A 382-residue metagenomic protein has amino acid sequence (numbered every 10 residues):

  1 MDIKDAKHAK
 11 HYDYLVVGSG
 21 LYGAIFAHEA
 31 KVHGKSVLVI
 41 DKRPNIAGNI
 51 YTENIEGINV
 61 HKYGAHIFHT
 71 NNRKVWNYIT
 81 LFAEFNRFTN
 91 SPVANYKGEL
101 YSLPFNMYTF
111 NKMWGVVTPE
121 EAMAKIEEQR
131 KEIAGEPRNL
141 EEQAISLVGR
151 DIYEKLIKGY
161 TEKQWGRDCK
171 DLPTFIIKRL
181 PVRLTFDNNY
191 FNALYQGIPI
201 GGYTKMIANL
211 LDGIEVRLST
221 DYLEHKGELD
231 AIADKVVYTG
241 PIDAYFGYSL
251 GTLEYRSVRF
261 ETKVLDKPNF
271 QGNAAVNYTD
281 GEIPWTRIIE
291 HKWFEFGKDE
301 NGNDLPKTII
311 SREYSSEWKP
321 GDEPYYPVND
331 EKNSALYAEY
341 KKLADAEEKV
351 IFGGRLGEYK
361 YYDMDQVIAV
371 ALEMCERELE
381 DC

Functional and structural regions predicted by a protein language model:
D5-Y22, L38: Beta1/beta-strand and adjacent pyrophosphate-binding region of the FAD-binding site in flavoprotein oxidoreductases
L21-Y22, P44-N45, Y108, E162 (+5 more regions): Short, solvent-exposed loop/turn segments at secondary-structure junctions
H28-E56: Glycine-rich FAD pyrophosphate-binding loop
H33, Y222-L343: Mid-domain catalytic core of redox enzymes that form a hydrophobic substrate pocket/lid adjacent to a catalytic redox
N54-K62, N188-Y190: Short glycine/proline- and charge-enriched loop/turn segments that cap or connect secondary-structure elements
A65-E99: N-terminal FAD cofactor-binding segment of flavoenzymes
A94-S102, M107-K235, T239, D243-F246: Active-site/ligand-binding neighborhood in enzyme catalytic cores
E323-C382: C-terminal catalytic lobe of FAD-dependent flavoproteins
